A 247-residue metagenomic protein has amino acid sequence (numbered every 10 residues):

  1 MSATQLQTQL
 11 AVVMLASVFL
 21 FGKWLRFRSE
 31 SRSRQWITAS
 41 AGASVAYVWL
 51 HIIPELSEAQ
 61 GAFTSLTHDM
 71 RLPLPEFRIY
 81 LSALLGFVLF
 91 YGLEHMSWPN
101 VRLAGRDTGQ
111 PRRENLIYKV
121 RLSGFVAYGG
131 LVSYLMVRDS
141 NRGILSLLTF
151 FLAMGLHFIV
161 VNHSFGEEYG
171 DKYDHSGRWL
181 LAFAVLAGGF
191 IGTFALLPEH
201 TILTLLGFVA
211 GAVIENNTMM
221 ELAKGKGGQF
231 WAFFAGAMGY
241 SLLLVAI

Functional and structural regions predicted by a protein language model:
M1-I247: Intrinsically disordered, metal-sensing/regulatory segments
